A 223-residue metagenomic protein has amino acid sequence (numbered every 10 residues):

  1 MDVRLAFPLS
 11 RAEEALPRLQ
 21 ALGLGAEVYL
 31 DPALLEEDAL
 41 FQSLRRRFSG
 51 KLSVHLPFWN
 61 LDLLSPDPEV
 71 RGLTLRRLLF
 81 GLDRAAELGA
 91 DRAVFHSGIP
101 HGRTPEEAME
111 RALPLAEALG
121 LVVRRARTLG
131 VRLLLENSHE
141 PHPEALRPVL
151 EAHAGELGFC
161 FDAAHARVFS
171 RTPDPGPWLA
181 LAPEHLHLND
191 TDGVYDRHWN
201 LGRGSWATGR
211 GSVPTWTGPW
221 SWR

Functional and structural regions predicted by a protein language model:
M1-F7, L24-V28, L52-L56, A93-F95 (+4 more regions): Hydrophobic faces of well-ordered beta-strands that scaffold small-molecule active sites in alpha/beta enzyme cores
M1-L82, A86: N-terminal pre-domain/capping segments
F7-E13, L30-L34, F58-N60, I99-H101 (+3 more regions): Active-site-proximal loop/turn and secondary-structure-junction residues that shape catalytic pockets, frequently
F41-S43, V70-L79, A108-G120, S170-W178 (+1 more regions): Charged helix-capping and loop-helix junction motifs
L44-N60, P114-L129, H153-A154, A207-T217: Alpha-helix-loop-beta-strand connector modules within alpha/beta enzyme cores
K51, R124-S205: Acidic/histidine-rich catalytic cores of soluble enzymes
N60-P66, H101-E106, V168-F169, V194-H198: A short acidic, helix-capping loop that chelates divalent metal ions and anchors anionic groups
D67-G158: Active-site acidic/histidine proton-transfer and metal-coordination neighborhood in alpha/beta enzyme cores
